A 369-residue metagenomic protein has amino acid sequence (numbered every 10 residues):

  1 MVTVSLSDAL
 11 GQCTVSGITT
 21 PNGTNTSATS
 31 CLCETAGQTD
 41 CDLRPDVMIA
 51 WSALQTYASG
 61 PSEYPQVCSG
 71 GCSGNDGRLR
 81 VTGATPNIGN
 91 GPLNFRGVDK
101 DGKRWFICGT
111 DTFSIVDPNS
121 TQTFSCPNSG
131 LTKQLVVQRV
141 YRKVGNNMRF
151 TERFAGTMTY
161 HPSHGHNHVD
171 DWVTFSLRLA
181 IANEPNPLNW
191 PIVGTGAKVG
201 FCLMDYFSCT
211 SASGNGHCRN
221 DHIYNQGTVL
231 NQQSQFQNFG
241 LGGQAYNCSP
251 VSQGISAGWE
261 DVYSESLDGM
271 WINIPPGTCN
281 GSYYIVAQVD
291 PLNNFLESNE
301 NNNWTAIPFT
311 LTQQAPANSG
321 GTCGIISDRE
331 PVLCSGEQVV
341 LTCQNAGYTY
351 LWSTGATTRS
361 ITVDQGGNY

Functional and structural regions predicted by a protein language model:
V4-T110, S114, P316-C323: Boundary/junction segments of secreted and surface-exposed precursor proteins
Q12-T14, S30-E34, D40-D42, V67-S73 (+9 more regions): Sequence contexts marking disulfide-bonded cysteines in secreted/extracellular proteins
T14-P21, S69, S73, N90-G97 (+3 more regions): Beta-sandwich strand segments
Y64, V81-H166, S176-P185, N294: Short amphipathic, basic-aromatic surface patches that mediate peripheral association with negatively charged
P127, T132, H161-S163, E297-G320: Short beta-strand elements
W172-V173, I181-G277, D290: Exoplasmic/lumenal beta-rich domain surfaces
F175, T278-V289, Y369: A short tyrosine-centered beta-strand micro-motif
S319-Y369: Proline- and Ser/Thr-rich low-complexity, intrinsically disordered segments
